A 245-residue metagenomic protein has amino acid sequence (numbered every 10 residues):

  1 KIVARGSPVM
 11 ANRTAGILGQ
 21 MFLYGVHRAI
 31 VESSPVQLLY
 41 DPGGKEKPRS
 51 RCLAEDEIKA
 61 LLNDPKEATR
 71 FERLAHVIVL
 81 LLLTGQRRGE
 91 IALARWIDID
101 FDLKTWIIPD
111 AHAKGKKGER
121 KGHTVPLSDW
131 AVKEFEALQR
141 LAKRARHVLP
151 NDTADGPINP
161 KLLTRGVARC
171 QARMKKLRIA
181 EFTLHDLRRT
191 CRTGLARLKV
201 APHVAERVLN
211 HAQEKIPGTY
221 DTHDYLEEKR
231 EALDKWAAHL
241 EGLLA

Functional and structural regions predicted by a protein language model:
A4-I17, H27-A94, D102, I108 (+3 more regions): Basic, Lys/Arg- and aromatic-enriched nucleic-acid-binding interface segment
A11, N63-L74, T84, V125 (+5 more regions): Short, basic (Lys/Arg/His-rich) helix/loop patches that form interaction surfaces in the mid-to-C-terminal regions
A15-G19, A92, S128, V132 (+2 more regions): Hydrophobic face of alpha-helices
H27-S34, L177-A180, G242-A245: Surface-exposed helix-capping loop/turn segments at secondary-structure junctions
G44-K47, C52, I108-K116, D155 (+1 more regions): Catalytic-site neighborhood detector that most strongly recognizes the C-terminal catalytic loop/helix of tyrosine
R49-S50, K66-T69, A111-T124, P150-I158 (+2 more regions): Short, contiguous acidic/charged loop-to-helix segments that flank catalytic cores in large enzymes
L93-I99, A196-R197, E206-Q213, D221-T222: A short, basic/aromatic helix-end/turn motif that makes direct DNA contacts
